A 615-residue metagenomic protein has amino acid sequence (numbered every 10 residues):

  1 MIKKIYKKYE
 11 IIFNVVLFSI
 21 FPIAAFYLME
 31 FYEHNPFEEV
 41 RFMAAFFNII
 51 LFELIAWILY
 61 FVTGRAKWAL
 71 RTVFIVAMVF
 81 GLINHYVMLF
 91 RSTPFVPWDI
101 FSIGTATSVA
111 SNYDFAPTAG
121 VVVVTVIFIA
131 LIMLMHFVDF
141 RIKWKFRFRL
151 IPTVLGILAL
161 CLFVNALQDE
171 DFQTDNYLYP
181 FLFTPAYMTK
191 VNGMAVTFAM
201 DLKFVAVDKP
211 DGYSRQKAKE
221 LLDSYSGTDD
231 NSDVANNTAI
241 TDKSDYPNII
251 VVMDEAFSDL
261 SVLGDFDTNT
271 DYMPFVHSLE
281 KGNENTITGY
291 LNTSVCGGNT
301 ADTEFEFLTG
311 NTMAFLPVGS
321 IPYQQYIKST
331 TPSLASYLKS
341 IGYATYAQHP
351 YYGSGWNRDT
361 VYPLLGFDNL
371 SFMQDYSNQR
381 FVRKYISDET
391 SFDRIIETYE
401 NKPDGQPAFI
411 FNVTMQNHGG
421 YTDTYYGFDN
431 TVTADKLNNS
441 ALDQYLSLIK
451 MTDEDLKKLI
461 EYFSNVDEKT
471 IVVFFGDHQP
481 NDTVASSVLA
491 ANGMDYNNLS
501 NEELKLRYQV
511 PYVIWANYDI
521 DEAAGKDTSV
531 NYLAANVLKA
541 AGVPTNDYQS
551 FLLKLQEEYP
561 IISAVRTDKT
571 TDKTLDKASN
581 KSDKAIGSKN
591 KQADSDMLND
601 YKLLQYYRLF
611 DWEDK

Functional and structural regions predicted by a protein language model:
M1-M188: Transmembrane and membrane-interface helices of multi-pass, inner-membrane envelope-modifying transferases
L51, R71, T241-D242, F463: Short hydrophobic/aromatic segments of transmembrane alpha-helices and their interfaces
L54, S244-Y246, V466-E468: Short hydrophobic "helix-edge" motifs at membrane interfaces and signal-peptide entry regions
I100-I103, V191-A195, R215, M273 (+2 more regions): Alpha-helix initiation and N-capping motif
A116-P117, Y225, I327: N-terminal post-signal-peptidase region of extra-cytosolic proteins
N165-V251: Membrane-interface segments at or immediately adjacent to transmembrane helices that form the boundary between
S232-I240, M253-D254, D259-K615: Solvent-exposed soluble domains appended to multi-pass membrane proteins
